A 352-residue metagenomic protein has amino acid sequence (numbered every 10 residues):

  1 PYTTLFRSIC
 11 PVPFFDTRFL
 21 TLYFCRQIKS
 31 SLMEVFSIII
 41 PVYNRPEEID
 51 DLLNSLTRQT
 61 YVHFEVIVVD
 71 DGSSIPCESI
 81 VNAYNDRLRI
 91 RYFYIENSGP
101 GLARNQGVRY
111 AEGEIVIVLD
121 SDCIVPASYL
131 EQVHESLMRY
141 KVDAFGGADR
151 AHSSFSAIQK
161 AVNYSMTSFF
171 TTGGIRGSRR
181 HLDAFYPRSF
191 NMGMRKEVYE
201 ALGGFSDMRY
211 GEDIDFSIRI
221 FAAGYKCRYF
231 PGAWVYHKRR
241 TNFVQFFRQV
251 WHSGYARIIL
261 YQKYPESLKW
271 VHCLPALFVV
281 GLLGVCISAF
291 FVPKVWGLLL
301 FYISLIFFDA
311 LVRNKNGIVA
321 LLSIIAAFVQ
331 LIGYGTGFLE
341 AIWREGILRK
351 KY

Functional and structural regions predicted by a protein language model:
P1-L5: Short, small-residue-biased leader/transition segments that mark boundaries at the very start of proteins
Y23-R58: N-proximal low-complexity "stem/linker" segments adjacent to membrane-targeting elements
L53-Y94: Acidic donor-binding segment of Leloir-type glycosyltransferases
I75-P76, C123-S136, I218: Acidic donor-binding/catalytic loop of UDP-sugar-dependent glycosyltransferases, especially processive GT2
I95-A111, Q132, L182, Y186-F190: Glycine-rich, basic loop-to-helix element that forms the pyrophosphate-binding segment of sugar-nucleotide handling
V116: Short aromatic/hydrophobic "clamp" motif used to bind/position activated sugar donors
A127-K160, A233-W234, K238: Conserved donor NDP-sugar-binding/catalytic core segment of glycosyltransferases
S206-L268: Catalytic donor/gating beta->alpha subdomain of glycosyltransferases that bind UDP-sugars
